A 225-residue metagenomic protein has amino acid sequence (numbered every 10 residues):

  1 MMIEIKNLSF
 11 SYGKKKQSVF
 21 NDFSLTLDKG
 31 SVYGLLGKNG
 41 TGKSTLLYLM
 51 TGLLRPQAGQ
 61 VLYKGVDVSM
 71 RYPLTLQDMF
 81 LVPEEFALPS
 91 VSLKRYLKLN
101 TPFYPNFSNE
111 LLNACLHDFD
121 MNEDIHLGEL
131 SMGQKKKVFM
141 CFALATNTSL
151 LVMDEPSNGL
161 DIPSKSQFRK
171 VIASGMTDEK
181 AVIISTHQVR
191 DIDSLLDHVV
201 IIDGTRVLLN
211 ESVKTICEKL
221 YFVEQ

Functional and structural regions predicted by a protein language model:
M1-D22, K29: A short, flexible loop at the N-terminus of ABC-type nucleotide-binding domains that lies
Y33-K38: The feature captures the beta-strand-to-loop junction immediately N-terminal to the Walker
T51: Helix-to-loop junction immediately C-terminal to a conserved catalytic motif
G59-M70, L74-T75: Conserved ABC transporter NBD signature motif
L81-V138: ABC-family P-loop ATPase nucleotide-binding domains
L151-E155: Catalytic Walker B motif of ABC-type/P-loop ATPase nucleotide-binding domains
K165-D178: Helical segment within the ABC ATPase nucleotide-binding domain
